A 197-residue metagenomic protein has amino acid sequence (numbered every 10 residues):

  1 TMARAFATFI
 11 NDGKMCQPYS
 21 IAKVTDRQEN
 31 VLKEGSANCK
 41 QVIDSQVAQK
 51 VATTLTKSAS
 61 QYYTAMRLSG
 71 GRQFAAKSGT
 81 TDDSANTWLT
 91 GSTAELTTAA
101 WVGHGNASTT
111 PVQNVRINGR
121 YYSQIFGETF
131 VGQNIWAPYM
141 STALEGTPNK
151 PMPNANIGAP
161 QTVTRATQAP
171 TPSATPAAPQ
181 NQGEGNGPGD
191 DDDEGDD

Functional and structural regions predicted by a protein language model:
T1-P176: A penicillin-recognizing enzyme superfamily signal
Q161-D197: Ser/Thr/Gly/Pro-rich low-complexity, disordered linker/stalk segments of secreted and cell-surface proteins
